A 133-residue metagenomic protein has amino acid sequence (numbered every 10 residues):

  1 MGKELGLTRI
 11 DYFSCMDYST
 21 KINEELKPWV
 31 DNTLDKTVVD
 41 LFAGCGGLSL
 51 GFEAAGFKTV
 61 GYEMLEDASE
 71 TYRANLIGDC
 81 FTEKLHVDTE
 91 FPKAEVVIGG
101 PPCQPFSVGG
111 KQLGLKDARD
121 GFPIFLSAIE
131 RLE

Functional and structural regions predicted by a protein language model:
M1-E133: Conserved active-site and SAM-binding loop architecture of S-adenosyl-L-methionine-dependent nucleic-acid
